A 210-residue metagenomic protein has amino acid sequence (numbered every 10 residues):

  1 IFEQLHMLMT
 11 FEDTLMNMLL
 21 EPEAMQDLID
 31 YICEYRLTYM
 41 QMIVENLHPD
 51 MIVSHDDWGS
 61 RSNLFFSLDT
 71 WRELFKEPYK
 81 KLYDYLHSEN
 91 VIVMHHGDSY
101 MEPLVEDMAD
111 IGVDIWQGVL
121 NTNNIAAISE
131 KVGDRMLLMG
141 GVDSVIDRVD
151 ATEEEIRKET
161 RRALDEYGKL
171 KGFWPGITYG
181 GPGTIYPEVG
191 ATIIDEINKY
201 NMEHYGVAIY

Functional and structural regions predicted by a protein language model:
I1-Y210: Active-site loop segments of alpha/beta catalytic cores
